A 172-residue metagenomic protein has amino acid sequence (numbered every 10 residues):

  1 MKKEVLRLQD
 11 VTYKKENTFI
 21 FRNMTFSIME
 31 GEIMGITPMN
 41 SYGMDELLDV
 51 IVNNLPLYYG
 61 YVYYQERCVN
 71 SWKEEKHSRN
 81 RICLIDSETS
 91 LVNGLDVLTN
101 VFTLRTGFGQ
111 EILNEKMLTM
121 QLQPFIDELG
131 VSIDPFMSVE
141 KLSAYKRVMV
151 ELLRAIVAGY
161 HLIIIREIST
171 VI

Functional and structural regions predicted by a protein language model:
L8-V11, F19-M29, G60: Conserved beta-strand
T37-Y42: The feature captures the beta-strand-to-loop junction immediately N-terminal to the Walker
V52: Helix-to-loop junction immediately C-terminal to a conserved catalytic motif
G60-N70, K76-N80: Conserved ABC transporter NBD signature motif
E88, N93-G107: Q-loop/switch helix immediately C-terminal to the Walker
F125-S143: Conserved ABC nucleotide-binding domain
L152: Hydrophobic anchor residue at the start of the ABC signature
A155-H161: A short, proline-enriched helix->beta-strand linker immediately N-terminal to the Walker B motif in ABC-type P-loop
